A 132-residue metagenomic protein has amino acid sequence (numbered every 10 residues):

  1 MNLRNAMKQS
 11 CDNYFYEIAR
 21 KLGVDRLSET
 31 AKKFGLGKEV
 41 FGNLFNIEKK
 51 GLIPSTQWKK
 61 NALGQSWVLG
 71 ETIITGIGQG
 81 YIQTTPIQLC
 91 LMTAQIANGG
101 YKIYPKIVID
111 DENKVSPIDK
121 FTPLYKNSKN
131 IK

Functional and structural regions predicted by a protein language model:
M1-K132: Beta-lactam-recognizing serine transpeptidase/beta-lactamase-like catalytic domain environment
